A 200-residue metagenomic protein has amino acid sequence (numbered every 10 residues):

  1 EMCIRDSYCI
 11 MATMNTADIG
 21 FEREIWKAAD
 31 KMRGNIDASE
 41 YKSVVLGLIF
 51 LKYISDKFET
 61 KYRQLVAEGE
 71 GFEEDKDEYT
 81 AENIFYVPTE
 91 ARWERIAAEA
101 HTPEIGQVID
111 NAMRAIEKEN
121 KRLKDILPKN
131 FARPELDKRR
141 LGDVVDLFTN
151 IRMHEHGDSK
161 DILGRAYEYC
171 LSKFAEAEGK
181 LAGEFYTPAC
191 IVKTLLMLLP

Functional and structural regions predicted by a protein language model:
E1-I4: Short, small-residue-biased leader/transition segments that mark boundaries at the very start of proteins
S7-L199: Non-catalytic, mostly N-terminal accessory regions of nucleic-acid modification and defense proteins
